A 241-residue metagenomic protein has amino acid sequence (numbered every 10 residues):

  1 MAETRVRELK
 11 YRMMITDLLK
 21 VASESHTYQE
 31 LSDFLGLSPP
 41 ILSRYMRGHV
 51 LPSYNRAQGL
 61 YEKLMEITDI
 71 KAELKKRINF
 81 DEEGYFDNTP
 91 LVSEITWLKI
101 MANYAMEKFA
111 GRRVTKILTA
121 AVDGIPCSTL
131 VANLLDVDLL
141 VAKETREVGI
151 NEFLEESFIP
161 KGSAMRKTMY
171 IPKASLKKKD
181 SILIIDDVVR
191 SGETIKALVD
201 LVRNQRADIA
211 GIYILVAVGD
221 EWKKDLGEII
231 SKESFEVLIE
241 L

Functional and structural regions predicted by a protein language model:
A2-Y11, A197-L241: PRPP-dependent phosphoribosyltransferase catalytic core
E3-S25, Q29-E30, M46-R113: Active-site-facing substrate-recognition patch
D33: Alpha-helical residues within the helix-turn-helix
V114-A121: Short glycine-rich phosphate-binding loop at a beta-alpha junction
V137-I182: Short, glycine/charge-rich flexible loops or terminal/linker lids adjacent to PRPP-binding catalytic cores
D186-K196: Acidic, divalent-metal-coordinating active-site segment for phosphoryl/phosphodiester hydrolysis, typified by short
